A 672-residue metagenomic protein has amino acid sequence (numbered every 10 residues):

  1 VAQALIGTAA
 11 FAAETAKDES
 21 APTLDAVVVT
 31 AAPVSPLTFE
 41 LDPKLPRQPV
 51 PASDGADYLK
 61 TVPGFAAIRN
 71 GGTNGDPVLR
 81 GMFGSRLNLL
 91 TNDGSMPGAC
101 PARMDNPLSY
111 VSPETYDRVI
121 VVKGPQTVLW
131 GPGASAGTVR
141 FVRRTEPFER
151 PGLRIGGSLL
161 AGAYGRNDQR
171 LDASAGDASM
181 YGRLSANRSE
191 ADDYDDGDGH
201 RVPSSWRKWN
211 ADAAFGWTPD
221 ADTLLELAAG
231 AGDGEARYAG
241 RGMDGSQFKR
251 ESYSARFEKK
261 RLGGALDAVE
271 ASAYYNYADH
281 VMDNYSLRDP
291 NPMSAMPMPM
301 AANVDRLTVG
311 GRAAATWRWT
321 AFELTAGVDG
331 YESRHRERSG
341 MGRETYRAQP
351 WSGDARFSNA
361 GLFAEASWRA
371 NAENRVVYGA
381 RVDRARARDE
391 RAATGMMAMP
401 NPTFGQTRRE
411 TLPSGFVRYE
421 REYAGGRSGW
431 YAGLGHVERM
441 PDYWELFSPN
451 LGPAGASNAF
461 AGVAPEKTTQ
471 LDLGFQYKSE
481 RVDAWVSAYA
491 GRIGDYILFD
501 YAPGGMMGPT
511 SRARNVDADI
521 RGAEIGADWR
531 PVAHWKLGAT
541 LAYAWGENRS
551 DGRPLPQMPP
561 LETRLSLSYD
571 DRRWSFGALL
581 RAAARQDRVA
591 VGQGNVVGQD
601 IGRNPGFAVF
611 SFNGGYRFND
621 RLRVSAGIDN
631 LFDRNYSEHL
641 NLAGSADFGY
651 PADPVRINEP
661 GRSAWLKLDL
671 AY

Functional and structural regions predicted by a protein language model:
E19-F148, L473: Acidic, small-polar-rich N-terminal luminal/periplasmic segments of exported/outer-membrane proteins
P101, T127, R140-V142, F148-R150 (+2 more regions): Periplasmic-side early beta-strands and strand-to-turn transitions of outer-membrane beta-barrels
I155, G242-A265, M300-T308, A355-F357 (+7 more regions): Outer-membrane beta-barrel signature, preferentially recognizing the C-terminal barrel domain of Gram-negative
L159-A163, D177-S179, R188-D192, A231-E235 (+15 more regions): Transmembrane beta-strands of outer-membrane beta-barrel pores
A191-D192, G197-D198, V202-W206, D222-V269 (+2 more regions): Flexible loop and strand-edge segments within Gram-negative outer membrane beta-barrel domains
D198, L324-G429, M440, P453: Signature of Gram-negative outer-membrane beta-barrel scaffolds
W368-V376, D383-A385, Y489-I493, R512-G592 (+2 more regions): Gram-negative outer-membrane beta-barrel transporters
E438-R439, R492-G494, A582-V591, G615-Y672: C-terminal beta-signal and adjacent terminal beta-strands/loops of Gram-negative outer-membrane beta-barrel proteins
